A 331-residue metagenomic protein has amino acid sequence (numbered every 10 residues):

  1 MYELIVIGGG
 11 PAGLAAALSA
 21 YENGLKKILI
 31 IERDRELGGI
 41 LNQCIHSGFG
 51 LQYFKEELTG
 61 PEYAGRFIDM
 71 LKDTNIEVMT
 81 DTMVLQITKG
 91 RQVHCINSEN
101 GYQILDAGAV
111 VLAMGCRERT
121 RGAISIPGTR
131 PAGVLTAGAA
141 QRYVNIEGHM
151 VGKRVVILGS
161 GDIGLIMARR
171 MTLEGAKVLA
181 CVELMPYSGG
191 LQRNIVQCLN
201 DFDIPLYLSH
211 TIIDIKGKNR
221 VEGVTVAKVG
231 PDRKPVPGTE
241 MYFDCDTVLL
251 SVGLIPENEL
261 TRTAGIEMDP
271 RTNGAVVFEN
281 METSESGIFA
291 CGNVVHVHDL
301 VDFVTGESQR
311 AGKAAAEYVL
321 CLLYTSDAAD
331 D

Functional and structural regions predicted by a protein language model:
M1-I7, G65-R154, G230-G238, L249 (+1 more regions): FAD-binding core/adjacent interface of flavoenzyme oxidoreductases
Y2-R66, R142, V151-I195: Beta1-alpha1 glycine-rich phosphate/pyrophosphate-binding loop at the start of Rossmann-like nucleotide-binding domains
I30-E32, M79-T80, L112-A113, L135-T136 (+6 more regions): General beta-strand structural signal in soluble alpha/beta enzymes
F54-E57, P61, R130, M185 (+3 more regions): Hydrophobic alpha-helical scaffolding
R66-C95, T172-E259: A Rossmann-like FAD-binding core segment of flavoenzymes
V134-V144, T247-H298: FAD-site-proximal beta/loop scaffold in flavoenzymes
V294-V319: A conserved FAD-binding loop/helix module that cradles the flavin
Y324-D331: Conserved small/polar residues in nucleotide/adenosyl-binding loops
